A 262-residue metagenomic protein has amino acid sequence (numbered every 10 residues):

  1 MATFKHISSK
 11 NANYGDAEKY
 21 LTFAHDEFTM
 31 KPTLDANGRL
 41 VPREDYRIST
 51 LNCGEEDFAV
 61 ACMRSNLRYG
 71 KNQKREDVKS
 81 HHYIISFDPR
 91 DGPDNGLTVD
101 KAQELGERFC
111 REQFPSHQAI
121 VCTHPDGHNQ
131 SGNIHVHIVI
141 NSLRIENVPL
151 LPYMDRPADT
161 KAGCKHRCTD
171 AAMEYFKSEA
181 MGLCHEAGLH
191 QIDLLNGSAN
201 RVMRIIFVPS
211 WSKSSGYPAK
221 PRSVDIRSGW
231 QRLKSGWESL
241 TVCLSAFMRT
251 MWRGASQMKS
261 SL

Functional and structural regions predicted by a protein language model:
M1-P209: N-terminal nicking endonuclease/strand-transfer module with a His-rich metal-binding environment and a catalytic Tyr
N200, I206-L262: Amphipathic alpha-helical coiled-coil/heptad-repeat segments
